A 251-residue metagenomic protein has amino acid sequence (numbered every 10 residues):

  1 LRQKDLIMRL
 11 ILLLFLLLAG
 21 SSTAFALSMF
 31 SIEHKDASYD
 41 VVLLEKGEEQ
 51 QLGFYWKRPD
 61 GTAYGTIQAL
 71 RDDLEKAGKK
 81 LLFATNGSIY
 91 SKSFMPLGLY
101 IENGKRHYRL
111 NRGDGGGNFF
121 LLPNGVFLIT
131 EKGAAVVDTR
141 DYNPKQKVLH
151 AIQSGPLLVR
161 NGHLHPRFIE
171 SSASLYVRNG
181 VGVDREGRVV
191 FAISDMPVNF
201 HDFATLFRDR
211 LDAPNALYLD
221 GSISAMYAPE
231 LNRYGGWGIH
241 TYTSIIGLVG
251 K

Functional and structural regions predicted by a protein language model:
R2-I11: Positively charged n-region of N-terminal signal peptides that target proteins for export
L10-A19: Sec-dependent N-terminal signal peptides
F25-N118: Zymogen propeptides
E45-E48, L128-G133, R160-G162, V183-G187 (+2 more regions): Short acidic-glycine loop/turn motifs at beta-strand connectors
K57-D60, D141-K145, S194-P197: Short, solvent-exposed aromatic-acidic interface loops
M95-F168: Active-site-adjacent helix-turn-beta-strand microarchitecture at beta-sheet edges that either contains or buttresses
L97-G113, R167, S171-V177, V183-N215 (+1 more regions): Conserved, well-ordered active-site substructure
